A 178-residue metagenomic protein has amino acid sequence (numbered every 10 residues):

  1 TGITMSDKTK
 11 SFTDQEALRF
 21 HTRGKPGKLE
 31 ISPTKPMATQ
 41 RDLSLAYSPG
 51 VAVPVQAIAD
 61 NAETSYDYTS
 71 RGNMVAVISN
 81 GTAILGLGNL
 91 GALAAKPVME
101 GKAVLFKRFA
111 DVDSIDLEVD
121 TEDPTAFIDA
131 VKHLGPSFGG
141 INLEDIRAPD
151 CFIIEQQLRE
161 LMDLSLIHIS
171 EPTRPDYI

Functional and structural regions predicted by a protein language model:
M5-M162: N-terminal ligand-binding/catalytic initiation module
I167-I178: Single conserved hydrophobic/aromatic residue that forms the stacking wall/gate of nucleotide- or nucleobase-binding
